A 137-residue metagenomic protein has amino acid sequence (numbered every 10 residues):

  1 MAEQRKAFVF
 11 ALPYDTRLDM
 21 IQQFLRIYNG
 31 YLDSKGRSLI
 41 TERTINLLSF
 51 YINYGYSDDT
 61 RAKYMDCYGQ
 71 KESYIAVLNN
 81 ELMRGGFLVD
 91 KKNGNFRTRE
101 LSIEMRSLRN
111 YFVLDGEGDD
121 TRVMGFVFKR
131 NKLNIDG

Functional and structural regions predicted by a protein language model:
A2-M20, G125-G137: Exposed, interaction-prone assembly regions rather than primary DNA-binding/catalytic cores
P13-S49: Short alpha-helical segments that sit at the start of domains
R37-T41, S57-D58, E72: Alpha-helix N-cap/helix-initiation sites
L48-Y56: Regular secondary-structure segments
G55-Y68: Short acidic, hydrophobic short linear motifs in intrinsically disordered regions
Y68-G85, D90: Short amphipathic alpha-helical interaction segments
K91-S102: Short, Lys/Arg-rich nucleic-acid/phosphate-binding segment
M105-G137: Short, amphipathic alpha-helical interaction segments positioned at domain boundaries
